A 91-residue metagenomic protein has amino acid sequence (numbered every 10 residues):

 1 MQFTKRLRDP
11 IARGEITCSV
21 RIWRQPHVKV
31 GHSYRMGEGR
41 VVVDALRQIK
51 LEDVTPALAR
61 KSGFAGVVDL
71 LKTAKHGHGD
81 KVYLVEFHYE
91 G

Functional and structural regions predicted by a protein language model:
M1-G91: Mixed-charge, low-complexity intrinsically disordered regions
